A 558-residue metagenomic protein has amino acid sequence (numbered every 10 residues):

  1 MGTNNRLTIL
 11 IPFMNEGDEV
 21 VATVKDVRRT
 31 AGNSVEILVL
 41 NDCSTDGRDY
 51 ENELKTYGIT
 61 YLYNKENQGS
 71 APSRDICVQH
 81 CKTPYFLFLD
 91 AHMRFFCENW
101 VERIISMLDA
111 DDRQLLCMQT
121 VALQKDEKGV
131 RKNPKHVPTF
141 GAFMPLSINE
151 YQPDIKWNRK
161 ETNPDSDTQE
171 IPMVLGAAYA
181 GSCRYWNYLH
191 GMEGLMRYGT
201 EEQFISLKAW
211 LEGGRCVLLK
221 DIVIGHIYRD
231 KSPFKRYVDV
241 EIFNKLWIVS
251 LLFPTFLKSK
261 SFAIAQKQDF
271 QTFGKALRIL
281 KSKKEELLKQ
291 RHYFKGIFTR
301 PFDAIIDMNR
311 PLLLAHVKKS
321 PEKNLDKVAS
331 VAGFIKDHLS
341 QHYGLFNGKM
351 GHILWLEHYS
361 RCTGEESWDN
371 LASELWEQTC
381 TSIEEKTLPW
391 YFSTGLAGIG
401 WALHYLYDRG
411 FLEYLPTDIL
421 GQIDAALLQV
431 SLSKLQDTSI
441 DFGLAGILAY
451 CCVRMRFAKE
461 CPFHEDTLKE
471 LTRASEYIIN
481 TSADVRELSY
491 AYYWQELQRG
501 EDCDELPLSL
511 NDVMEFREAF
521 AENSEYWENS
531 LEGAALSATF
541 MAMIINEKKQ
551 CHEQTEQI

Functional and structural regions predicted by a protein language model:
M1-D26: N-proximal low-complexity "stem/linker" segments adjacent to membrane-targeting elements
K25-S34: Short, acidic, metal-binding catalytic loop of nucleotide-sugar glycosyltransferases
N41-Y50: A conserved acidic beta->alpha catalytic loop
R48, K65-C81: Glycine-rich, basic loop-to-helix element that forms the pyrophosphate-binding segment of sugar-nucleotide handling
A71, Y151, I155-A180, D239-V240: A recurrent flexible, glycine/aromatic-enriched loop bordering the glycosyltransferase active site that acts as
F86: Short aromatic/hydrophobic "clamp" motif used to bind/position activated sugar donors
C97-N149: Conserved donor NDP-sugar-binding/catalytic core segment of glycosyltransferases
L175-G176, Y237-K319: Terminal low-complexity segments of carbohydrate-biosynthetic enzymes
